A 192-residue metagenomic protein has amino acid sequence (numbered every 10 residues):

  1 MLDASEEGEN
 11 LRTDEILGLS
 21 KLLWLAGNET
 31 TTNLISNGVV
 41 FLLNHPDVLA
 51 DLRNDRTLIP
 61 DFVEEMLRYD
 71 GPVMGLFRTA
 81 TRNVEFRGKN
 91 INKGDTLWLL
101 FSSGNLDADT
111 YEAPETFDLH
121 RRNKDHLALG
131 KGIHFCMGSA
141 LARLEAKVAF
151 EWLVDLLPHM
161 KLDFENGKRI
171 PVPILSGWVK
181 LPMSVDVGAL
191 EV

Functional and structural regions predicted by a protein language model:
M1-V192: Cytochrome P450
